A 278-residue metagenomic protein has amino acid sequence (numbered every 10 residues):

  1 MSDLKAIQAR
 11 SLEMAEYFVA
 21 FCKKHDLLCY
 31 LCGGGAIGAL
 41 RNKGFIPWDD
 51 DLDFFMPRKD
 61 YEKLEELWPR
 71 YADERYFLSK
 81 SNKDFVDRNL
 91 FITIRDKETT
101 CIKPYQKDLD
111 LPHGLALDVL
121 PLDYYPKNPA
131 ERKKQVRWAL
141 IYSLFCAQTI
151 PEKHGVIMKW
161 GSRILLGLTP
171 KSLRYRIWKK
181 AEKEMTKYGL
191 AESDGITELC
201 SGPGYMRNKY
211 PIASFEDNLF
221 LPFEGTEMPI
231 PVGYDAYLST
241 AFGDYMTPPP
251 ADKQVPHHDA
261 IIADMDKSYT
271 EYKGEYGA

Functional and structural regions predicted by a protein language model:
S2-H25, W68-K127, A147-A241, P248-A278: Conserved catalytic core of two-metal-ion nucleotidyltransferases
V19-L52, M56, Y61-E62, A213 (+1 more regions): Active-site nucleotide-donor binding segment shared across nucleotidyl transfer reactions
E65: Helical (often loop-to-helix) elements that flank the catalytic cores of nucleotide-handling enzymes
P129-K134: A short secondary-structure junction signal
V136-A139: Short, His- and charge-rich active-site/binding loops that engage polyanionic ligands
